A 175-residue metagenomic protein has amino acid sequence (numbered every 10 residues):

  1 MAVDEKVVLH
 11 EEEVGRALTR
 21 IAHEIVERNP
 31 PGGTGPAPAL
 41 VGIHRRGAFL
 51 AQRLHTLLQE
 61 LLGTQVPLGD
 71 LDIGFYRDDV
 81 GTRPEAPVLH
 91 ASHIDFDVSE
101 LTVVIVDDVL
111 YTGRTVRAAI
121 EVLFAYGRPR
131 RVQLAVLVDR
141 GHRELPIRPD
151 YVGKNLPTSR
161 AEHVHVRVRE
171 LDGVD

Functional and structural regions predicted by a protein language model:
M1-D175: PRPP-associated nucleotide enzymes
